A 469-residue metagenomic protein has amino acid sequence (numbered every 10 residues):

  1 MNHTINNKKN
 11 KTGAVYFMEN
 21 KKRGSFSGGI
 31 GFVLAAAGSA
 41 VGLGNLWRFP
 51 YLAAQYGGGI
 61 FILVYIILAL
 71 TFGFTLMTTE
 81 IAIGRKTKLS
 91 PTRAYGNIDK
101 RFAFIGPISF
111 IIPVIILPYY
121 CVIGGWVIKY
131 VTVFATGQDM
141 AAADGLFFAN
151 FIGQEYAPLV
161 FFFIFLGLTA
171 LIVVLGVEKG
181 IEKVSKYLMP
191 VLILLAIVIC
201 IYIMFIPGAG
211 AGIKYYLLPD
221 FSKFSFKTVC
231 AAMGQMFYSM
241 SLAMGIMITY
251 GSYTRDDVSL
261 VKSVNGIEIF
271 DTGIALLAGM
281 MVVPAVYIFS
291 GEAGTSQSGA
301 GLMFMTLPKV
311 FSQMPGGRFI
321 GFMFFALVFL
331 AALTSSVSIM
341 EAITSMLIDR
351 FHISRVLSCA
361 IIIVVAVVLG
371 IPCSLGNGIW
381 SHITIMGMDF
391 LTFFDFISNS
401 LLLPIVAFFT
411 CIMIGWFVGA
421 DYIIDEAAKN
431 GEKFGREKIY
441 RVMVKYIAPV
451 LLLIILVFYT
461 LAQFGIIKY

Functional and structural regions predicted by a protein language model:
H3-W47, L76-I81, R85-N97, R101-F104 (+2 more regions): Membrane-interface "cap" regions at the ends of multi-pass membrane proteins
E19, G124-G153, T254-D257, K262 (+5 more regions): Helix-loop-helix connectors at the membrane interface of multi-pass transporters/channels
E19-F26, E182, K186-L333, L357-S358 (+1 more regions): Membrane-embedded translocation segments of transport machinery
N20-R23, Y51-Y56, K86-I108, C121-E178 (+5 more regions): Inter-helical loop and helix-membrane interface segments of multi-pass membrane transporters/permeases
S25-A36, I60-V64, R101-V114, L159-F165 (+6 more regions): Select transmembrane alpha-helical segments in multipass membrane proteins
G28-L68, I248-G251, V261-N265, I269-T272 (+2 more regions): Transmembrane helix-boundary motif of multi-pass solute transporters/channels
L52, Y56, A82, N97-I98 (+4 more regions): Membrane-water interface regions at transmembrane-helix termini and the short interhelical loops of multi-pass membrane
I105-I108, F351-I363, D395-L452: C-terminal membrane-solvent junction of multi-pass transporters and transport-like membrane proteins
